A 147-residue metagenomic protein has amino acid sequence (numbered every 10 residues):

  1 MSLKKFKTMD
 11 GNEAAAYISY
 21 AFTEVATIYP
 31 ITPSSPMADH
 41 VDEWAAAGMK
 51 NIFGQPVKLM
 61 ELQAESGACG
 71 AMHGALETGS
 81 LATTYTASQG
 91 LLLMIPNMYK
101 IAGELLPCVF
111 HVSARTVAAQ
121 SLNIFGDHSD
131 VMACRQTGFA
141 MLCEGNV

Functional and structural regions predicted by a protein language model:
M1-A133: Thiamine diphosphate
M132-A140: Acidic/polar active-site rim loop that often engages polyanionic ligands
L142-V147: Structural signature of the thiamine diphosphate
